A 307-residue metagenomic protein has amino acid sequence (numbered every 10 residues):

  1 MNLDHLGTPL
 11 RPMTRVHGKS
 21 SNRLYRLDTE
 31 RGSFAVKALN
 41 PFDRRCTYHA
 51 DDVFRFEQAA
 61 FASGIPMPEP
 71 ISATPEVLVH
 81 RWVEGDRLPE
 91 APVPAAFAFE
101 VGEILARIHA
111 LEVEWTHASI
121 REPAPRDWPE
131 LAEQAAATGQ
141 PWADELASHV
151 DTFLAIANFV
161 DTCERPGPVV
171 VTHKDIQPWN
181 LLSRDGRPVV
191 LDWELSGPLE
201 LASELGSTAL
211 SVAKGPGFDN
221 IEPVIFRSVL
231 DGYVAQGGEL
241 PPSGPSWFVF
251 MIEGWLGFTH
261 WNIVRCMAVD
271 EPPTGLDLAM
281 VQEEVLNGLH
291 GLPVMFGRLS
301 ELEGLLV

Functional and structural regions predicted by a protein language model:
M1-M13: Juxta-kinase regulatory segment immediately upstream of eukaryotic protein kinase catalytic domains
H17-R31, A35-V36, N158-S203, K214-P216: Active-site acidic catalytic loop and adjacent metal/ATP-binding pocket of ATP-dependent phosphoryl transfer enzymes
D28-H117: ATP-binding pocket architecture of kinase catalytic cores
P41-F42, V79-A91, E133-G139, L256-G275: A glycine-centered beta->alpha junction motif in the catalytic cores of kinase/phosphotransferase enzymes
A91-L146, G167-V169, P198, L276-M280: A cross-family kinase active-site recognition segment
A136, F258-V307: ATP/Mg2+ or Mg2+-diphosphate-binding catalytic cores that bind nucleotide phosphates or diphosphates via glycine-rich
S203-G238, I252-E271: Active-site activation/catalytic loop segments of kinase-like enzymes and analogous catalytic loops in related
L240-M251: All-alpha amphipathic helical-bundle segments outside canonical DNA-binding/catalytic cores that form hydrophobic
